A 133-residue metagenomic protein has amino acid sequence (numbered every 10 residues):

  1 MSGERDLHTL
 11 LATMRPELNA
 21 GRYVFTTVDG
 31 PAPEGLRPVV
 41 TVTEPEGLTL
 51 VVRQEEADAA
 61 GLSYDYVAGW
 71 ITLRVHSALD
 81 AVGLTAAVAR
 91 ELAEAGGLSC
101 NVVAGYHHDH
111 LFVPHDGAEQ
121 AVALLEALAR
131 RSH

Functional and structural regions predicted by a protein language model:
M1-E91: Regulatory modules associated with amino-acid/nitrogen control
R37-P38, G96-V102: A short linear hydrophobic-aromatic micro-motif
V42-P45, D65, A118-H133: Charge-rich, low-aromatic oligomerization/scaffolding segments with amphipathic character
R53-A57, P114-E119: Helix N-cap motif at beta-to-alpha junctions
V67-S77, C100-V103, R130-H133: Conserved short beta-strand edge segments in small beta-sheet-based binding/regulatory domains
V88-G97, L124-L128: Generic non-transmembrane alpha-helical segments
A104-H108, G117: Structural preference for solvent-exposed beta-strand-turn elements and adjacent flexible terminal/loop segments within
H110-F112: Long, charge-rich, low-complexity alpha-helical segments
